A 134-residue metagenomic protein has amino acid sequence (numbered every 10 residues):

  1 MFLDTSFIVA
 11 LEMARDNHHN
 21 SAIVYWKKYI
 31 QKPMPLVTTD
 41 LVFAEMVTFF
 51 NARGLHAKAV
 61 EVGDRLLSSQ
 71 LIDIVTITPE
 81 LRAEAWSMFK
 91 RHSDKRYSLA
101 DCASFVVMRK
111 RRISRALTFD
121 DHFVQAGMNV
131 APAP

Functional and structural regions predicted by a protein language model:
M1-T38, N51-G63, P134: Short, well-structured N-terminal submotif of metal-dependent ribonuclease cores
D4, E45, D101, D120: Acidic active-site catalytic centers that drive phospho-/nucleotidyl reactions and related ester hydrolyses
F7-I8, E45-M46, E84: A general alpha-helix detector
T48-N51, R109: Short glycine/serine- and small hydrophobic-enriched flexible loop segments
L66-T78, W86, H92-D94, F123-P134: Short acidic, glycine/proline-enriched helix-loop-strand junctions
D73-R115: Active-site neighborhoods of divalent-metal-dependent phosphate/nucleic-acid chemistry enzymes
F105-P134: Acidic, PIN/NYN-like endoribonuclease modules and their adjacent C-terminal/linker elements
